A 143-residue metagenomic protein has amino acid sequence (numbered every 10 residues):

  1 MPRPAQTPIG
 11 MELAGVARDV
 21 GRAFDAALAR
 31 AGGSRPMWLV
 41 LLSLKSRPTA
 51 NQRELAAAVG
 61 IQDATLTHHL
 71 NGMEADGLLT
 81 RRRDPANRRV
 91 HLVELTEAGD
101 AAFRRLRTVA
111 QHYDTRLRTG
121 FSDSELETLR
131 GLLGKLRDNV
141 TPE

Functional and structural regions predicted by a protein language model:
M1-A31, E97: N-terminal leader segment of winged-helix/HTH proteins
M1-A5, D123-E143: C-terminal regulatory/oligomerization modules of transcriptional regulators
G21, T49, N71-G134: Charged, amphipathic alpha-helical coiled-coil/dimerization segments
A29, G60, N71-A75: Residue-level detection of the helix-turn-helix DNA-binding "recognition helix"
V40-L41: Short alpha-helical "packing" element that flanks the helix-turn-helix/winged-helix DNA-binding module
Q52: Helix-turn-helix DNA-binding elements, focusing on the entry/boundary residues of the two helices that contact DNA
L55-A56: A short acidic, leucine-rich amphipathic alpha-helix
Q62-T65: Helix-turn-helix DNA-binding motif, specifically the short coil turn and the N-cap/start of the second
